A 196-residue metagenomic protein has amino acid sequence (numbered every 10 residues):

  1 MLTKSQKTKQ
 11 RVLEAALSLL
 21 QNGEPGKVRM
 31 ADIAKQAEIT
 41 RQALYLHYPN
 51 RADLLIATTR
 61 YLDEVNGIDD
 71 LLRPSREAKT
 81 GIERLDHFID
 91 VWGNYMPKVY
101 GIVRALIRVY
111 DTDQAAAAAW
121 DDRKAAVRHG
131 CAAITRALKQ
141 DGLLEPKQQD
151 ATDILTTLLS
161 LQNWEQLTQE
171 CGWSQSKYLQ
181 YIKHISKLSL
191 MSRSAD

Functional and structural regions predicted by a protein language model:
M1-K7: N-terminal intrinsically disordered/low-complexity leader segments
R11, L19-D53, A57: Helix-turn-helix
Y48, R108-T112, L158: Short helix-capping/turn signature of helix-turn-helix
D53, A57, D70-K98, T152: Hydrophobic alpha-helical connector segments
T59, N66, D70-R76, M96-A117 (+1 more regions): Amphipathic alpha-helical segments used for helix-helix packing
G93-I107, Q114-D141, Q149-D153, S186-M191: Amphipathic alpha-helical packing segments from all-alpha helical-bundle domains
L138-I185, R193-D196: Hydrophobic/aromatic-rich alpha-helical bundle segments in the mid-to-C-terminal region
